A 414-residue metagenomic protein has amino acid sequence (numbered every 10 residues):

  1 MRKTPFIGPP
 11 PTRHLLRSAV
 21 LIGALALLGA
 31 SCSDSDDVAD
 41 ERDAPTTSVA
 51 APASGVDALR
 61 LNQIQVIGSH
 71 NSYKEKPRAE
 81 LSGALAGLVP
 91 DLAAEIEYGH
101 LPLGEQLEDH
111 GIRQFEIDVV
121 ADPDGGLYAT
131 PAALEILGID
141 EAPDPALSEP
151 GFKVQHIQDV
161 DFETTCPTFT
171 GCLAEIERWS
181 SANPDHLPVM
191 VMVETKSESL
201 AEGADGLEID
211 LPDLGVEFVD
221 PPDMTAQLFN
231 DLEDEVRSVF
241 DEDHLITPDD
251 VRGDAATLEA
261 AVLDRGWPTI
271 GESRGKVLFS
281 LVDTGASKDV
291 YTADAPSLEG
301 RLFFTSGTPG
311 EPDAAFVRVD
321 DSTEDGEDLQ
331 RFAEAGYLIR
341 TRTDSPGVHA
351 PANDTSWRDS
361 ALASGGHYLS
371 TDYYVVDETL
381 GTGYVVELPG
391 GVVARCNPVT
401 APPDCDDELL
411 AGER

Functional and structural regions predicted by a protein language model:
K3-V20: Bacterial N-terminal signal peptides that target proteins for export
G23-A26: Alpha-helical hydrophobic helix detector
L28-S31: C-terminal motif of bacterial Sec signal peptides marking the signal peptidase cleavage site
S33-S35: Bacterial signal peptide processing site
P45, V49-R414: Catalytic cores of phosphodiester-bond hydrolases, prominently lipid phosphodiesterases
